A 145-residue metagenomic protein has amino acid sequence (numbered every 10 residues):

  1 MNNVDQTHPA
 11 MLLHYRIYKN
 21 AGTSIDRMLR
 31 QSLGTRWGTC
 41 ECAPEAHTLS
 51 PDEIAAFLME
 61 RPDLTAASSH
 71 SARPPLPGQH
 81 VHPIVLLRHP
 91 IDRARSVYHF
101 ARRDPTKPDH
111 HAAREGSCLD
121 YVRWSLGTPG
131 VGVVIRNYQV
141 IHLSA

Functional and structural regions predicted by a protein language model:
M1-A10: Juxtamembrane luminal stem/stalk of type II transmembrane Golgi/ER carbohydrate-processing enzymes
N2-N3, N20, N137: Detector for Asparagine
P9-L12, G78-H80: Short hydrophobic "helix-edge" motifs at membrane interfaces and signal-peptide entry regions
L12-T48: N-terminal pre-catalytic "stem/leader" segment of glycosyltransferase-like enzymes
L13-H14, V85-L87: Short hydrophobic beta-strand that contains or immediately precedes a catalytic carboxylate
A21, R88-H89: Alpha-helical hinge/cap motifs
T39, A46-L86, D92-A145: PAPS-dependent sulfotransferase catalytic domain
